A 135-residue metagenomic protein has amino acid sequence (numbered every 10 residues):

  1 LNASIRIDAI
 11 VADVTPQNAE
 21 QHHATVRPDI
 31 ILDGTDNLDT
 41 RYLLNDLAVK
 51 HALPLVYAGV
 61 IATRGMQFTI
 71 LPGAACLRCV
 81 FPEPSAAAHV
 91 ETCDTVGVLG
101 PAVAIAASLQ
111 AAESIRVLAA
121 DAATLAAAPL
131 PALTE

Functional and structural regions predicted by a protein language model:
L1-N2: Glycine-rich phosphate-binding loop and adjoining beta1-alpha1-beta2 segment of Rossmann-like nucleotide-binding folds
I7-A9: Hydrophobic/aromatic anchor residues within beta-strands of the central parallel beta-sheet of Rossmann-like
V11-D13: Conserved acidic residues
Q17, Q21-I30, G34-E135: Glycine-rich phosphate/adenylate-binding loop
